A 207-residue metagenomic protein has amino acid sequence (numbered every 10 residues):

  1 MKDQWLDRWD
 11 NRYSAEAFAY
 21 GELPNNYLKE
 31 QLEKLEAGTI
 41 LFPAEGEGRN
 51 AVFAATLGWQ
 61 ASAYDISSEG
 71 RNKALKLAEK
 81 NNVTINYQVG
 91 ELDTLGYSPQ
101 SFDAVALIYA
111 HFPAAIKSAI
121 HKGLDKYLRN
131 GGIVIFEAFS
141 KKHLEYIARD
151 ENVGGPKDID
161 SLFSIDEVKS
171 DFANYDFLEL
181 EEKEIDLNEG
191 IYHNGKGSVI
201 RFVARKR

Functional and structural regions predicted by a protein language model:
M1-L35: Conserved class I S-adenosyl-L-methionine
S67-E69: Conserved SAM/SAH-binding beta-strand->alpha-helix loop
N81-D93: Conserved SAM-binding strand-loop segment of SAM-dependent methyltransferases
D93-A104: A short acidic, Gly/Pro-enriched loop at the edge of an enzyme's catalytic core that lines a small-molecule cofactor
D103-S118: A short SAM/SAH-binding and catalytic strip from SAM-dependent methyltransferases
S118-N130: A short glycine-rich, Lys/Arg-flanked "PGG" loop and its adjoining helix->strand segment in the class I
G131-F139: Conserved beta-strand signature within the Rossmann-like core of class I S-adenosyl-L-methionine
I159-E182: Short alpha-helix
